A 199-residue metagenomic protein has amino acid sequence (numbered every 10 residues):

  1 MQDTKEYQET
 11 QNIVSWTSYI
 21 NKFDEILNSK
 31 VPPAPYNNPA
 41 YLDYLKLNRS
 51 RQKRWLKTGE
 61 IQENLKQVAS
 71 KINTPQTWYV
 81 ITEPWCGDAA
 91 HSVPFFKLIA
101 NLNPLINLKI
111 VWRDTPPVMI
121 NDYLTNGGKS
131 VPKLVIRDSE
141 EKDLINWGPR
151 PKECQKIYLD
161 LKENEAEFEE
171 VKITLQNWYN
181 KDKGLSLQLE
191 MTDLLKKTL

Functional and structural regions predicted by a protein language model:
M1-P75, N121-G127, D143-L199: Non-globular targeting/processing and membrane-anchoring segments
Q67-L98: Local sequence-structure signature of Cys/Sec-based thiol-disulfide redox active-site neighborhoods
W78-E83, F96, P104-I120, S130 (+1 more regions): Thiol-based oxidoreductase modules, predominantly thioredoxin-like and allied folds used for disulfide exchange
G87, P117, E153: Flexible, glycine-rich phosphate/dinucleotide-binding loops and adjacent beta-alpha linkers at cofactor/substrate
H91-P94, K129, S186: Residues forming well-ordered secondary-structure scaffolds
H91-S92, L98, W112, D138-L144 (+1 more regions): Short, surface-exposed, charge-dense and proline/glycine-enriched linear segments
